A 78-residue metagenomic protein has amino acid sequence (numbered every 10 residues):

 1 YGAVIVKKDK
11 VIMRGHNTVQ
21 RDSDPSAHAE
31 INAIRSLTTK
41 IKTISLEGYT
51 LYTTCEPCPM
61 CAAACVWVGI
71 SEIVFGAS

Functional and structural regions predicted by a protein language model:
Y1-D9: Short beta-strand scaffold segments in enzyme catalytic cores
M13-S78: Zn2+-dependent cytidine deaminase-like catalytic core
